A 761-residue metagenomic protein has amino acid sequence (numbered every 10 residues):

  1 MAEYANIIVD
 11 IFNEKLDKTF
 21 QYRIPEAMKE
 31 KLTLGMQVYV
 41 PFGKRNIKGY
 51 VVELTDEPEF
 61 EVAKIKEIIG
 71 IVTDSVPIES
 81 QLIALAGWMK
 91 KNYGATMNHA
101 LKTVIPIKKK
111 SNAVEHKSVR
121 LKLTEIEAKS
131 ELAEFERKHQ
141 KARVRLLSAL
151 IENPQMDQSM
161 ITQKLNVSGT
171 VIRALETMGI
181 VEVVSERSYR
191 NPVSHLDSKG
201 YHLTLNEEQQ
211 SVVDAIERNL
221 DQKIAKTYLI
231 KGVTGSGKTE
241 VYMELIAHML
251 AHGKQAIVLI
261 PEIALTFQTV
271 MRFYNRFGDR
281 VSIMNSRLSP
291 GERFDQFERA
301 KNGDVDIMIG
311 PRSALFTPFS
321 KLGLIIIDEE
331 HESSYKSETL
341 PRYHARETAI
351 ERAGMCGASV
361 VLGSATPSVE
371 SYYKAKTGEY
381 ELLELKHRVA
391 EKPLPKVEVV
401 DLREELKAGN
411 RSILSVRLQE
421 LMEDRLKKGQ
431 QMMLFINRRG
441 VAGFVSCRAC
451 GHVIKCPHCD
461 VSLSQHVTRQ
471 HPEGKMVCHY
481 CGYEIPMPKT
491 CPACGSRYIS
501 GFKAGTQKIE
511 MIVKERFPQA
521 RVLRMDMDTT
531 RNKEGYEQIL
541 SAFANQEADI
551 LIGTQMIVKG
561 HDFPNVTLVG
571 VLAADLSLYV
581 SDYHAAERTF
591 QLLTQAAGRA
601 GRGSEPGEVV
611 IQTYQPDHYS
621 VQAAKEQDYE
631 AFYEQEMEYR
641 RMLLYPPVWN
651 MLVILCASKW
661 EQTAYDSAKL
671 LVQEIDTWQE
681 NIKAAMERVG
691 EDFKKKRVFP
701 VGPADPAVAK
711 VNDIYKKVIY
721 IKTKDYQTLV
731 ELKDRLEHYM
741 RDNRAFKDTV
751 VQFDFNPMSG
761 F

Functional and structural regions predicted by a protein language model:
M1-S364, K376-K392, Y720, Q727-D734 (+1 more regions): Accessory, non-ATPase domains that flank or precede helicase/AAA+ motor cores in DNA-metabolism machines
Q37, N46, G690-Q727: Short, intrinsically disordered low-complexity segments
E53-T55, I105, S185-R187, I436-R438 (+4 more regions): A general secondary-structure junction signal
A95-H99, K110, Q155-M156, Q431 (+6 more regions): Intrinsically disordered or highly flexible coil/loop and linker segments, enriched in small and charged/polar residues
K199-N206, Q210, D214, K223-Y665 (+3 more regions): Inter-lobe coupling/hinge segments of SF2-like helicase ATPases
Q662-T677: Extracytoplasmic/periplasmic
W678-P706, K747-N756: Short beta-strand elements
